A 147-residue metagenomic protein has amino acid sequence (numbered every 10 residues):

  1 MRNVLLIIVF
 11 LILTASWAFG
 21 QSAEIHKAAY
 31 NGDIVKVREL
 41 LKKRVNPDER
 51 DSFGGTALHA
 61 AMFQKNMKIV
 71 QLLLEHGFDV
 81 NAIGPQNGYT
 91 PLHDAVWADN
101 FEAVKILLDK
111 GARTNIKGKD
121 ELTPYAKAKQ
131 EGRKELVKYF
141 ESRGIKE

Functional and structural regions predicted by a protein language model:
V4, I8-V9, S16-K43, S52 (+4 more regions): Intrinsically disordered, low-complexity regulatory segments in ankyrin-centric signaling systems
Q21, G54, N87-G88, E121: Start-of-repeat signature of ankyrin repeats
K27-G32, A60-N66, D94-N100, K127-R133: Ankyrin repeat A-helix N-terminal signature
D33-L41, N66-L74, N100-L108, R133-E141: Ankyrin repeat structural motif
D51, G84-P85, G118: Ankyrin repeat boundary/linker residues
T114-E147: Leucine-rich solenoid repeat scaffolds
